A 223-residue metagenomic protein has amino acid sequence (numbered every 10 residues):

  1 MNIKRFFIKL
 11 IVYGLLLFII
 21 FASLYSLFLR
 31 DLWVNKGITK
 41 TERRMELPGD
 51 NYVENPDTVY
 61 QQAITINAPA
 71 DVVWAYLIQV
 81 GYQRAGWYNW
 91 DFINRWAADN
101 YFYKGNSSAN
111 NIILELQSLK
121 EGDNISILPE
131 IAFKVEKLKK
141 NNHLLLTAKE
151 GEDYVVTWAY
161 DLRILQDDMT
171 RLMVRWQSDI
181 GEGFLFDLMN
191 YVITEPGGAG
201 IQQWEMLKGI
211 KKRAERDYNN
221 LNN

Functional and structural regions predicted by a protein language model:
M1-I20: N-terminal Sec-pathway targeting helices
M1-I3, N220-N223: Polar low-complexity intrinsically disordered regions
G14, M45-D57, T65-N67, D71 (+4 more regions): Glycine-rich portal/gate segments that line the openings of hydrophobic small-molecule binding cavities
G14-Q61: Short acidic N-proximal helix/loop "leader" segments that mark the beginning of a domain or an inter-domain linker
V192-G197: Second-shell loop/turn segments in exported
